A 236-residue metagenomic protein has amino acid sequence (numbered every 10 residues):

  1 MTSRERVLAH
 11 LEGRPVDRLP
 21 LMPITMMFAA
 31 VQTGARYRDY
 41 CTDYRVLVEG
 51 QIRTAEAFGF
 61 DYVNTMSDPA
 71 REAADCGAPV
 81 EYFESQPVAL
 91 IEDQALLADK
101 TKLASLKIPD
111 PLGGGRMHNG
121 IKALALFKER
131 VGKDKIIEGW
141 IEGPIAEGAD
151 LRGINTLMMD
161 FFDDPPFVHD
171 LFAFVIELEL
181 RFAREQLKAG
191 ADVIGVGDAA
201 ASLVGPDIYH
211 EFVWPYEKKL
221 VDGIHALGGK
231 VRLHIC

Functional and structural regions predicted by a protein language model:
M1-V31, A35-Y40, G50, T54 (+4 more regions): Active-site loop segments of alpha/beta catalytic cores
Y44-V48: Loop-to-helix transition at the N-terminal end of transmembrane alpha-helices
F58-A73, G77: Membrane helical hairpin/interfacial module
V80: A contiguous, mid-domain pocket- or channel-lining segment that forms the substrate-recognition surface
A98-I108: Acidic/polar active-site rim loop that often engages polyanionic ligands
